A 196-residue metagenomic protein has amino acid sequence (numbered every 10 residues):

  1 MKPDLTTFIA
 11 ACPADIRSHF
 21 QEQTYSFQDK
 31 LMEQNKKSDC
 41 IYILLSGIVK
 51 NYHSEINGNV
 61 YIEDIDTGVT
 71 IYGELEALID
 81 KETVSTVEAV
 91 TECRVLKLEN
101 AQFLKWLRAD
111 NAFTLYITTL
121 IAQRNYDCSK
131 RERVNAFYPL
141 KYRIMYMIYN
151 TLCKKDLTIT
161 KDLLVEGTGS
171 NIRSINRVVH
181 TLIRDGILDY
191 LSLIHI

Functional and structural regions predicted by a protein language model:
M1-F27, D66, T70-Y72, E76-L78: Cyclic nucleotide-binding regulatory module and flanking cytosolic helices
P13, I62-T119: Cyclic-nucleotide recognition modules
K30, I48-H53, I71, R94-V95: Short beta-strand segments in beta-sandwich/barrel cores
L31-K36: Short phosphate-coordinating micro-motif centered on Lys-Gly-acidic
D39-K50, G68-V69: Glycine- and acidic-residue-biased ligand/ion/polar-headgroup-sensing regions
C40, I48, E92-R94, I194: Structural motif
A101-P139, R143: A small-molecule sensor/coupling module
Y138-L140, M147-I194: Phosphate-/nucleic-acid-contacting segments
